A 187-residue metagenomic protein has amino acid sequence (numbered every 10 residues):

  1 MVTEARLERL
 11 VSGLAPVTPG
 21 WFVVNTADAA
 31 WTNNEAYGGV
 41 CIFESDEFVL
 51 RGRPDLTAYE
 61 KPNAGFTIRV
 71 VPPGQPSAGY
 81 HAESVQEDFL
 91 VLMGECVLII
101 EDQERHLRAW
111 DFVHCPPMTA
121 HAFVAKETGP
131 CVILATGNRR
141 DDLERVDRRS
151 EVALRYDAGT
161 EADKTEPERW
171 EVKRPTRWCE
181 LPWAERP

Functional and structural regions predicted by a protein language model:
M1-N63, R155-P187: A short, N-terminal "cap"/entry segment at the start of jelly-roll beta-barrel domains of the cupin/DSBH fold
E47-P54, T67-E83, P117: Conserved short histidine dyad/triad with adjacent acidic residue
N63, I68-P73, A82-I99, G137-N138: Short, conserved beta-strand element in jelly-roll/cupin
D88, D102-M118: Short acidic-glycine-tyrosine-enriched beta hairpin
G94, W110, F123: Short hydrophobic/aromatic patches on the structural cores and recognition surfaces of FHA
V97, P117-L143: Ligand-binding loop in jelly-roll beta-barrel domains
R139-A153: Short peripheral tails and domain-boundary helices/loops at the edges of structured domains
